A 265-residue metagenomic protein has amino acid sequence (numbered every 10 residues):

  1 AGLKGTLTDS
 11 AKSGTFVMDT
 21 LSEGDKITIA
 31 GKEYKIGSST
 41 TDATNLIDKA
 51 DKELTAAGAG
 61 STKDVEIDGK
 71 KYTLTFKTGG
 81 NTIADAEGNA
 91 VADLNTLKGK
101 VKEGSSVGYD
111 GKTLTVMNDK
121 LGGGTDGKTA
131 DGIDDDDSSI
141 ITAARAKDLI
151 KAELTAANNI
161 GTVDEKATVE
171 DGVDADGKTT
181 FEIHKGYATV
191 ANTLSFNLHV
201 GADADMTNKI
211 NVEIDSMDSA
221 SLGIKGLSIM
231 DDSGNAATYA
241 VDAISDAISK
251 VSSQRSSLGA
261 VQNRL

Functional and structural regions predicted by a protein language model:
A1-R264: Polar, low-complexity tracts enriched in small residues
